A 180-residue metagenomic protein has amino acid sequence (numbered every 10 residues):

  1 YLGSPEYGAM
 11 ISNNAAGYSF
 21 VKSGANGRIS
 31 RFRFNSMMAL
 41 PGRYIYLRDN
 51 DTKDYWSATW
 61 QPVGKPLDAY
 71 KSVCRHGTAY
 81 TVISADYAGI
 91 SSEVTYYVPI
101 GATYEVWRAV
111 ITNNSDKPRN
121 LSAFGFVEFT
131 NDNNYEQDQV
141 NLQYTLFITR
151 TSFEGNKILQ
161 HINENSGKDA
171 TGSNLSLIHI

Functional and structural regions predicted by a protein language model:
Y1-I178: Anionic coordination/interaction segments
